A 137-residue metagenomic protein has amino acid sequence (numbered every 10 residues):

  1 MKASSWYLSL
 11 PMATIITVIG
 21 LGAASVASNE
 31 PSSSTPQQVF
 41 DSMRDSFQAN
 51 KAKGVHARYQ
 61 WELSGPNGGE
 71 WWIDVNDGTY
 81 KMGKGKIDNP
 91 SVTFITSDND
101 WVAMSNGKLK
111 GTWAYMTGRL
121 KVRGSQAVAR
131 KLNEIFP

Functional and structural regions predicted by a protein language model:
K2-A13: Bacterial N-terminal signal peptides that target proteins for export
L8, V18-P137: Feature captures hydrophobic
